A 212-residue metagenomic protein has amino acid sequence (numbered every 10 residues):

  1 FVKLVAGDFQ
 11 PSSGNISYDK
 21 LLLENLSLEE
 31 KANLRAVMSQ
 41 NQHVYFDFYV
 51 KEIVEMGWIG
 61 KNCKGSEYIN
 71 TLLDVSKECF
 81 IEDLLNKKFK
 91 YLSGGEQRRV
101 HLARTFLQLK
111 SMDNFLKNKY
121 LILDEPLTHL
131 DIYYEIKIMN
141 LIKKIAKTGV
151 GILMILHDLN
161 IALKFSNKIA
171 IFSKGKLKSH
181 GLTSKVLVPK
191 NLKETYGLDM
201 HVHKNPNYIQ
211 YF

Functional and structural regions predicted by a protein language model:
A6: Helix-to-loop junction immediately C-terminal to a conserved catalytic motif
G14-L22, E30: Conserved ABC transporter NBD signature motif
E67-L84: Conserved ABC ATPase "signature" region
K88-L92, E96: Conserved ABC ATPase signature
F115-L116, L121-E125: Catalytic Walker B motif of ABC-type/P-loop ATPase nucleotide-binding domains
L156-H157: H-loop/switch region of ABC-family ATPase nucleotide-binding domains
I169-L182: H-loop (His-switch) and adjacent beta-strand-loop-beta switch element of ABC-type ATPase nucleotide-binding domains
V188, K193-F212: ABC ATPase nucleotide-binding domains
